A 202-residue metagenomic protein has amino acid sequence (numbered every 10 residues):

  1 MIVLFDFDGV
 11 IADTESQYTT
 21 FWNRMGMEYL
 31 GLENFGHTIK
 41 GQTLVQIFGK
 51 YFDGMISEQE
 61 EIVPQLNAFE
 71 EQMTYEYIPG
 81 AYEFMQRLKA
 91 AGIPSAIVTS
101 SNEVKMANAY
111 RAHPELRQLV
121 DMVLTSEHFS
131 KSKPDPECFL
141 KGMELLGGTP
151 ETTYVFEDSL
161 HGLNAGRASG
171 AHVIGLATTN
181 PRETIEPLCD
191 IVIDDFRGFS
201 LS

Functional and structural regions predicted by a protein language model:
M1, N102-V104, N108-S202: Asp-based, Mg2+/Mn2+-dependent phosphohydrolase catalytic module
M1-A91: N-terminal helical cap/lid subdomain that shapes the substrate entry/recognition surface in HAD-like hydrolases
I11, Y77, S95-V98, K131 (+1 more regions): Conserved SAM-binding loop
E15-Y18, V63-N67, G92-S95, V123-T125 (+2 more regions): A generic short-segment signal for beta-strand/edge and adjacent turn/coil regions
M27, I47-F52, T74, Y82-A96 (+2 more regions): Substrate-recognition/cap helix-loop segment adjacent to the acidic, metal-dependent catalytic center of Asp-based
T38, E60, I78, S100 (+2 more regions): Non-catalytic, surface-exposed connector residues within folded enzymatic/regulatory domains
